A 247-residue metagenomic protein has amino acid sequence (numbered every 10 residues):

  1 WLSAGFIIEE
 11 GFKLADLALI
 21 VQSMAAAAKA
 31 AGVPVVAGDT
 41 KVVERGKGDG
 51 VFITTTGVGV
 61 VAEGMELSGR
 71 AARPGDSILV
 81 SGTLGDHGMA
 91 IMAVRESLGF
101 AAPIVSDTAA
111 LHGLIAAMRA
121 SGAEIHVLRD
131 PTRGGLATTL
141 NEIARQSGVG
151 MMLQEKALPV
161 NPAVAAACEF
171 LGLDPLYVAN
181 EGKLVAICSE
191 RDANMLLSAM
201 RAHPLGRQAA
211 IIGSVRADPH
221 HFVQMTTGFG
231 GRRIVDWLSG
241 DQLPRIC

Functional and structural regions predicted by a protein language model:
W1-C247: Helix-biased detector of long, well-ordered alpha-helical tracts
